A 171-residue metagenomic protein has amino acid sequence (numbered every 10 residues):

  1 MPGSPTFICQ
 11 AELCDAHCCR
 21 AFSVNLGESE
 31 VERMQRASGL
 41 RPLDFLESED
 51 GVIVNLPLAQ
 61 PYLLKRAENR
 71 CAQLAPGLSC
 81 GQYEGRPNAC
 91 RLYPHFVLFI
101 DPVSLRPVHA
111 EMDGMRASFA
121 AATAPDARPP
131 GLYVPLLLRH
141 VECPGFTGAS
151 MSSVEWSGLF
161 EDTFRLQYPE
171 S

Functional and structural regions predicted by a protein language model:
M1-S171: Short loop/turn segments that flank or connect secondary-structure elements
